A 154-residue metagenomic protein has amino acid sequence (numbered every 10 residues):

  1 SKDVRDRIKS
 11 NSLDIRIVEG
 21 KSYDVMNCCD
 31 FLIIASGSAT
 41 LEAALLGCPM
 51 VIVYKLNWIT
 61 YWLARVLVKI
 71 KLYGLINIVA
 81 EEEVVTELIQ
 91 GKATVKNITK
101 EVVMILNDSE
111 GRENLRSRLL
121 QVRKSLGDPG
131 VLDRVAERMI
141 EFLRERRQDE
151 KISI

Functional and structural regions predicted by a protein language model:
S1-I154: Nucleotide-activated sugar donor-binding and catalytic core shared by glycosyltransferases and related lipid-linked
